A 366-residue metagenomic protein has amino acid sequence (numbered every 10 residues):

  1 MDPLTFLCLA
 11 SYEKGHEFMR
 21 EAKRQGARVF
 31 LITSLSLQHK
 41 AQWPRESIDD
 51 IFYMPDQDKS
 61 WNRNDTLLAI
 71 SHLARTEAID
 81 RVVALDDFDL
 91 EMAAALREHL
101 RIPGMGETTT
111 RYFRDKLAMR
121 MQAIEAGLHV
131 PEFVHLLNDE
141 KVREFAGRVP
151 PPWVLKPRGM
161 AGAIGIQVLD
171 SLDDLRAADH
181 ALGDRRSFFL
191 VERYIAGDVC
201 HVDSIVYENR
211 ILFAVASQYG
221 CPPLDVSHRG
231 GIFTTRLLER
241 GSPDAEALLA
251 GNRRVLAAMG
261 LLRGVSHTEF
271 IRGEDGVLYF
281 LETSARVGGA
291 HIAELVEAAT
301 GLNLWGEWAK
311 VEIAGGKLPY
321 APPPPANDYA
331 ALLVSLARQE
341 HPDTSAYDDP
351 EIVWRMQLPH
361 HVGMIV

Functional and structural regions predicted by a protein language model:
M1-T108, E140, L318: ATP-binding N-terminal substructure of ATP-dependent carboxylate-amine bond-forming enzymes
L7-C8, R81-A84, P131-E132, V168 (+2 more regions): Short catalytic-loop micro-motif centered on adjacent basic/acidic residues
G15, V142, E307-V366: Peripheral (often C-terminal) accessory segments that flank ATP-dependent C-N-forming ligase machineries
H39-W43, W61-D65, Y112-A118, G165 (+2 more regions): Short, charged, surface-exposed secondary-structure boundary motifs
F113-A196, Y207-N209, L237-A250, R254: Active-site nucleotide/adenylate-binding loops and adjacent lid/helix of ATP-dependent enzymes
V149-P150, G273-Y279: A short, glycine/Asx- and small/polar-enriched loop/turn that sits immediately N-terminal to a beta-strand
D173, R193-L261, V265, R272 (+2 more regions): ATP-dependent carboxylate/phosphate-activation module, predominantly the ATP-grasp catalytic core and closely related
